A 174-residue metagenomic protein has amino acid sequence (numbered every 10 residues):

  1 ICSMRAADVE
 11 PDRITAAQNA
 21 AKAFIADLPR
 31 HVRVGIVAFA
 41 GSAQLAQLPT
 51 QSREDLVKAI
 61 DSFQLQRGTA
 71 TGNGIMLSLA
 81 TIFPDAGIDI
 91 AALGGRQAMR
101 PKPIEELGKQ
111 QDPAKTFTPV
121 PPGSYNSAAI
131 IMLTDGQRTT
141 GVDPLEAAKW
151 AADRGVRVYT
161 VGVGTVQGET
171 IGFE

Functional and structural regions predicted by a protein language model:
I1-A20, I36-S42, T134-D135: MIDAS-like acidic motif and immediate structural context at the N-terminus of von Willebrand factor A/I domains
C2-A6, Q44-A46, T140-G141, Q167-I171: Switch/connector loops and helix/strand junctions flanking conserved nucleotide-binding motifs in nucleotide-processing
M4, D8, F24-V32, I60-R67 (+5 more regions): Sec/Tat-exported extracytoplasmic proteins
D8-T15, T50, E54, L65-G72 (+2 more regions): Soluble non-cytosolic domains of exported or imported proteins
E10, V32-L65, M76-G94, K102-G108 (+2 more regions): Short beta-strand-loop
Q18-I25, R33, T50-R53, V57-I60 (+4 more regions): Extracytoplasmic/secreted envelope proteins and their assembly/folding machinery, especially bacterial periplasmic
T69, N73, I88-D89, L93-A129 (+1 more regions): VWA/integrin I-like adhesion module and closely mimicked acidic/polar interface patches used
